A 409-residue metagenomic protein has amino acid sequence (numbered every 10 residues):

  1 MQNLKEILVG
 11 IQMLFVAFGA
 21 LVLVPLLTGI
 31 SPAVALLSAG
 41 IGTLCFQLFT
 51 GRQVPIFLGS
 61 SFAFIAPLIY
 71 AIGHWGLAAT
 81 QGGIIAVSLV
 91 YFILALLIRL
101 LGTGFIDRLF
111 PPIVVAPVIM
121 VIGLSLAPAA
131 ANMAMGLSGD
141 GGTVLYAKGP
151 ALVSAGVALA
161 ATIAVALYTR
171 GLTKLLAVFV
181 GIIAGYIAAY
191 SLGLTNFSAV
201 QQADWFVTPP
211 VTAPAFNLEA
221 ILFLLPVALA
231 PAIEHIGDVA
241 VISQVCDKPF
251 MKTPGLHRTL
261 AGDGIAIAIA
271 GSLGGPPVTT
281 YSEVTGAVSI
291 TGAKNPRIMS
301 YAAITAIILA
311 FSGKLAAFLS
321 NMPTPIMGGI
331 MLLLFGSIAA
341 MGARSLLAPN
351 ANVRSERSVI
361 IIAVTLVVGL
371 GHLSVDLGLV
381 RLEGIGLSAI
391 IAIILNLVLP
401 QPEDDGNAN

Functional and structural regions predicted by a protein language model:
M1-I56, A63-W75: N-terminal signal-anchor module of multipass membrane proteins
M1-L8, D140-T143, F197-P210, Q244-M251 (+2 more regions): Intrinsically disordered, low-complexity non-transmembrane regions of multi-pass membrane transporters
Q2-L4, L26-Q47, P226-P296, A408: Membrane-embedded helical hairpins/re-entrant loop segments and their flanking transmembrane helices within multi-pass
I7-A20, A147-L159, L176-A177, S191-L192 (+2 more regions): Hydrophobic, membrane-embedded alpha-helices of multi-pass small-molecule transporters
P25-I30, A63-W75, D247, V288-T291 (+1 more regions): Membrane-interfacial helix-loop connectors
I30-L36, R52-F64, I106-V115, K174-F179 (+5 more regions): Short, non-helical or kinked segments that cap or interrupt transmembrane helices
P67-G76, A166, V284-M299, T305-L309: Interfacial segments of multi-pass membrane proteins
G73-S198, A303-N407: Membrane-embedded alpha-helical modules
